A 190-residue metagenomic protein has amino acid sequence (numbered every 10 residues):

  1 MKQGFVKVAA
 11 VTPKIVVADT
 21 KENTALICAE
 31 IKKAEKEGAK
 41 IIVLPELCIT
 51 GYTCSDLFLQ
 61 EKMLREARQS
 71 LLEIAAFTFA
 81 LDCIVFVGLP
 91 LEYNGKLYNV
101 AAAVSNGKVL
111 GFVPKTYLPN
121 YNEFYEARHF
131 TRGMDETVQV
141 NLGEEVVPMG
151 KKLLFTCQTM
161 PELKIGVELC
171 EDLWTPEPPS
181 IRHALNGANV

Functional and structural regions predicted by a protein language model:
M1-V190: Enzyme catalytic cores with a strong preference for nitrogen-chemistry domains
